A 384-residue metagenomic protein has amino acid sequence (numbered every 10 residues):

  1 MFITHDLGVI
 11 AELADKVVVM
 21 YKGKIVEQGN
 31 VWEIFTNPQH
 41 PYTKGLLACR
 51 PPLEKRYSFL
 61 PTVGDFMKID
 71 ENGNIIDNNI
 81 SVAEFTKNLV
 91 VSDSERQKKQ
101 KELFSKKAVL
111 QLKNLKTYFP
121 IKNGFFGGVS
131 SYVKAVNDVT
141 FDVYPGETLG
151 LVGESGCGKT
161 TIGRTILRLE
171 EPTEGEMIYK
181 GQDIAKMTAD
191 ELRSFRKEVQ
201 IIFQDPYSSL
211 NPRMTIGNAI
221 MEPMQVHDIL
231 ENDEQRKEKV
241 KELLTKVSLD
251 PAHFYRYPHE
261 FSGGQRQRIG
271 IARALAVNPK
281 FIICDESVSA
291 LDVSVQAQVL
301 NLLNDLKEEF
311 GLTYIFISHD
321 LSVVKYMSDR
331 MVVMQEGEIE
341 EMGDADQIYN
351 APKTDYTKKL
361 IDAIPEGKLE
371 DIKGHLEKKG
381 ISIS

Functional and structural regions predicted by a protein language model:
I10-E12, V324-Y326: A short, surface-exposed alpha-helical micro-motif characterized by mixed small hydrophobic and charged/polar residues
V31-V109, K122-F126, A345-S384: Short catalytic/signature loops enriched in Gly
I34-P38, F126-V129, I184-Q200, V226 (+1 more regions): ABC ATPase NBD coupling module
G175-D183: Conserved ABC transporter NBD signature motif
D183, E234-A252, I361: Conserved ABC ATPase "signature" region
N278: Conserved catalytic motifs of ABC-family nucleotide-binding domains
